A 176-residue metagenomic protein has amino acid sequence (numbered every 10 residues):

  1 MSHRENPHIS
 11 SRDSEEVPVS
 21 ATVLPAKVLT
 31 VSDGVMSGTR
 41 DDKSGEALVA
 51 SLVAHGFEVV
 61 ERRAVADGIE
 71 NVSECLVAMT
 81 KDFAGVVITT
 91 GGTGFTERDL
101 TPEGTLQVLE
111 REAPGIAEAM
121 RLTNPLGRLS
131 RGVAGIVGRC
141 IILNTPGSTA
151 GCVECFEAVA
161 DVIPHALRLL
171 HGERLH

Functional and structural regions predicted by a protein language model:
M1-H176: Non-catalytic beta/alpha edge segments that cap or flank active sites
